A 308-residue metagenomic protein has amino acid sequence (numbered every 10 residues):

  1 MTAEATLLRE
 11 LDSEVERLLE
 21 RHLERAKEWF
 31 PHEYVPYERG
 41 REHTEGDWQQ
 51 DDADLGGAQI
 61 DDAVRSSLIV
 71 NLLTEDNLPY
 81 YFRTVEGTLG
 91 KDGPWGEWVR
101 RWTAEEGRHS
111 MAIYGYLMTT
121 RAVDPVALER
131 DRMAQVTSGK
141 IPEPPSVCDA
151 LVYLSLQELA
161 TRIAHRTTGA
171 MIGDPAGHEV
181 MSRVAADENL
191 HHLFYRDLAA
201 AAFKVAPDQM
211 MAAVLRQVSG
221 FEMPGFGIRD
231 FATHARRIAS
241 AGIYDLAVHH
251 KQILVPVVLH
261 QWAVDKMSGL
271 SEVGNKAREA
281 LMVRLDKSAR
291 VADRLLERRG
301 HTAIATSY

Functional and structural regions predicted by a protein language model:
M1-Y308: Non-heme di-metal
